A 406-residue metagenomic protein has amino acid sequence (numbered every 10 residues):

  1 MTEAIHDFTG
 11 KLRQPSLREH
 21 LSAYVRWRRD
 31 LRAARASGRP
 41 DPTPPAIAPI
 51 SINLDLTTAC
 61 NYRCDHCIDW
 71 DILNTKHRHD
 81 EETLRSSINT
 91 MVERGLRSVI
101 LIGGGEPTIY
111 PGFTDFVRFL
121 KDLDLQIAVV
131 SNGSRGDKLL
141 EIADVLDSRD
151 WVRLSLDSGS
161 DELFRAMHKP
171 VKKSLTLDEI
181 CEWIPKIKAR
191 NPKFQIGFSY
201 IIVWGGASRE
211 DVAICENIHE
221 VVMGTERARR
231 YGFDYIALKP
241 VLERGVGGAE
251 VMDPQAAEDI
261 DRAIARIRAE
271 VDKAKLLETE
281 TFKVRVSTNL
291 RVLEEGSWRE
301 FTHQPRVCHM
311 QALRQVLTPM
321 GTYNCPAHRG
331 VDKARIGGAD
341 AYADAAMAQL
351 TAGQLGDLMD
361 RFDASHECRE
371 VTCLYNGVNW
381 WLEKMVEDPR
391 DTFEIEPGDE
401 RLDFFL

Functional and structural regions predicted by a protein language model:
M1-L12, H79, L123, D147-D340 (+2 more regions): Radical SAM enzyme [4Fe-4S]-AdoMet core and its adjacent flexible, acidic and glycine-rich loops/tails across
T2-D150, D178, M252-A263, W380-L406: Conserved alpha-helical substructure of the radical SAM core
R29-P49, T288-E295, A334-G356: Short, charged low-complexity linear segments at domain edges
R39-T43, R299-Q304, L358-F362: Short, P/G- and charge-enriched loop/turn segments at secondary-structure junctions
N53, T57-C60, F301, R361 (+1 more regions): Residue-level signal for mature regions of secreted extracellular proteins and peptides
C60, C64-C67, C308, C325 (+2 more regions): Short cysteine clusters
T351-C368: Immediate flanking context of iron-sulfur cluster ligation sites
S365, V371-N379, E383: Nucleic-acid endo/exonuclease domains
